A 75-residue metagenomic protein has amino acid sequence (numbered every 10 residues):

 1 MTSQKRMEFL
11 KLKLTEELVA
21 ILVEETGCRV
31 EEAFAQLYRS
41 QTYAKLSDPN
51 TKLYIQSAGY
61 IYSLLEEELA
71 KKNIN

Functional and structural regions predicted by a protein language model:
M1-N75: C-terminal alpha-helical interaction appendages
